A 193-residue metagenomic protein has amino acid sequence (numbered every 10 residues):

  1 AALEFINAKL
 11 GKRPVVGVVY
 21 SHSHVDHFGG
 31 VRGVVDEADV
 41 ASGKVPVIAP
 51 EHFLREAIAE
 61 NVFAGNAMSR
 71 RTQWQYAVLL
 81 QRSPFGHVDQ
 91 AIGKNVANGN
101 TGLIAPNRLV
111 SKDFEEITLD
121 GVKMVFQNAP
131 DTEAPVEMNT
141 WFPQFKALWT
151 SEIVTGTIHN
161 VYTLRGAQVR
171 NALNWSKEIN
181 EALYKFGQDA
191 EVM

Functional and structural regions predicted by a protein language model:
A1, G102-I104, F114-M193: Metallo-beta-lactamase
A2-P46, S111: Active-site metal-binding motif and surrounding structural segment of the metallo-beta-lactamase
R13-V16, G43-P46, R71-Q75, T150-E152 (+2 more regions): Glycine-rich loops and low-complexity Gly/Arg-rich segments that provide flexible linkers or classic glycine-based
P14-D26, I48-E51, W149-S151, D189-M193: Active-site neighborhood of phospho(di)ester-bond hydrolases with catalytic His/Asp-centered motifs
S23-G29, L54-A57, E133-A134, T155-H159: Active-site environment of divalent metal-dependent phosphoester hydrolases
G29-G33, A57-F63, S69, H159-Y162: Short acidic, glycine/serine/threonine-rich loops at helix termini
A38-R55, N139: Acidic, His- and aromatic-enriched active-site or binding-groove loops in soluble protein domains that engage sugars
I48, H52-P130, P135, N174-N180: Metallo-beta-lactamase
